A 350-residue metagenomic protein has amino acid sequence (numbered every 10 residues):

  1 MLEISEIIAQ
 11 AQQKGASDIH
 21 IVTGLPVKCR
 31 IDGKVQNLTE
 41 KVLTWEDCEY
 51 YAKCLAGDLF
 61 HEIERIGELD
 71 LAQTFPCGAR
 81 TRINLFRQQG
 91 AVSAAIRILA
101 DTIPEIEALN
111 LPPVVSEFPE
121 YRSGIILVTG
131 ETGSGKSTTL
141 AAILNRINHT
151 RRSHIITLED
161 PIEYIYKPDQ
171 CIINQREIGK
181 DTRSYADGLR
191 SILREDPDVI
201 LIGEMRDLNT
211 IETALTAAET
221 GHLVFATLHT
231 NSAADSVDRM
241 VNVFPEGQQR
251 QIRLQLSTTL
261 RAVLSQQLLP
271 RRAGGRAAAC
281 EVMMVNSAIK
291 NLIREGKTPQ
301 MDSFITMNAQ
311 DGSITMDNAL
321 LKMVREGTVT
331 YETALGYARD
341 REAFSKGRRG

Functional and structural regions predicted by a protein language model:
M1-G350: Short, flexible helix-loop junctions that flank or precede catalytic/ligand sites
